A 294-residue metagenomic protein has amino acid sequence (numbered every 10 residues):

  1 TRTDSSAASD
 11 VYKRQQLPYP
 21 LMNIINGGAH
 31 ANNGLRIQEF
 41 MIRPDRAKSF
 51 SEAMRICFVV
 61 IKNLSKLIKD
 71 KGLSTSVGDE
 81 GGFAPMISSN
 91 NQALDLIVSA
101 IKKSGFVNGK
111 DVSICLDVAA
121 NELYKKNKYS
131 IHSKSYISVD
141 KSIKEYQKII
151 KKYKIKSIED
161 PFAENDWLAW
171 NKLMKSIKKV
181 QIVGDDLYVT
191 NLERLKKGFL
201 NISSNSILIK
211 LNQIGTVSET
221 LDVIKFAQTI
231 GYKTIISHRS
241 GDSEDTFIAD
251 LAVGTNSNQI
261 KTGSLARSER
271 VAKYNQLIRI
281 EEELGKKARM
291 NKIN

Functional and structural regions predicted by a protein language model:
T1-A8, Y12: Single conserved hydrophobic/aromatic residue that forms the stacking wall/gate of nucleotide- or nucleobase-binding
S9-D10, M54, G82: Metal- or metallocofactor-binding catalytic centers and their adjacent structured scaffolds across diverse enzyme
D10-K13, I25, R46, Y188 (+1 more regions): Acidic, glycine-rich active-site loops and adjacent beta-strand->loop/helix elements that engage anionic groups
Q15-G78: Mobile "lid/hinge" segments at catalytic clefts and subdomain interfaces of large enzymes
Y19-L35, D79-F83, V118, E244-F247 (+1 more regions): Conserved phosphate/anionic-ligand binding catalytic regions in large, soluble enzymes, centered on
E39-F50, S74-N90, A119-S133: Active-site-proximal beta-alpha loop/turn segments in soluble metabolic enzymes
L64-I68, G72, G82-A84, A93 (+1 more regions): Gly/Ser/Thr-enriched, mixed-charge loops and adjacent short helices that form phosphate/oxyanion-binding elements
N91-N294: Catalytic core of soluble alpha/beta enzymes
